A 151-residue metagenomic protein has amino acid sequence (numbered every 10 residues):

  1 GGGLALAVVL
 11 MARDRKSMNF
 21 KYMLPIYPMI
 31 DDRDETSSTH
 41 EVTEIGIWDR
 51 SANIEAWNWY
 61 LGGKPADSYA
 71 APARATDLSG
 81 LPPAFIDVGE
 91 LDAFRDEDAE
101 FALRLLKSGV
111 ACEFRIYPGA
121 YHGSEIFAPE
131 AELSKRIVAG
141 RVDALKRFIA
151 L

Functional and structural regions predicted by a protein language model:
G1-L151: Alpha/beta-hydrolase superfamily serine-hydrolase fold, recognizing
